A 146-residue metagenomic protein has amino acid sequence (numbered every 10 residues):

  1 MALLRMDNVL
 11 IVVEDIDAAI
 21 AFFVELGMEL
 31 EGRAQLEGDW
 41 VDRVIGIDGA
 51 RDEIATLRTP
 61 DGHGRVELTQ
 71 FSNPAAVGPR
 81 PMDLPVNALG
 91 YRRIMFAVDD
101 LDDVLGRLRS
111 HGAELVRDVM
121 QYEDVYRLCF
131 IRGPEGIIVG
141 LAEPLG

Functional and structural regions predicted by a protein language model:
M1-A18, L26-A34, G90-F96, L145-G146: N-terminal beta-strand motif that seeds the catalytic metal site of vicinal oxygen chelate
A2, R33-Q35, E53-T56, G64-T69 (+3 more regions): Vicinal oxygen chelate
L4, D48-A50, N87-L89: Short coil/turn motifs at beta-sheet boundaries
V9, R43-G46, Q70, V125: Residue-level preference for alpha-helix termini and adjacent loops
V12-H63, S110, C129: Core segments of cupin and vicinal oxygen chelate
E14, T69-P74: Short beta-strand-to-loop junctions in surface cap/lid or active-site-entrance loops
G38-R43, A75-P81: A short, acidic/glycine-rich surface segment
